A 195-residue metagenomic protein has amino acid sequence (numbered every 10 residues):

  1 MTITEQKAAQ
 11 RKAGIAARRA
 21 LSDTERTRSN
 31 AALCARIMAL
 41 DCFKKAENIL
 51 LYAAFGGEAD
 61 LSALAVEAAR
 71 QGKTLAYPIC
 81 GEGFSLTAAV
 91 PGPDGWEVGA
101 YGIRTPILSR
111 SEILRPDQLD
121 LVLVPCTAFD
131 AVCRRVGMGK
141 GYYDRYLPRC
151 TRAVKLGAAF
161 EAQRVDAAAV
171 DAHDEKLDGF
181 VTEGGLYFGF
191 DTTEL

Functional and structural regions predicted by a protein language model:
M1-E5, A16-D23, Q71, I107-L108 (+3 more regions): Surface-exposed, charge/polar-rich loops and edge strands
T2-Q118: N-terminal active-site beta-alpha-beta segment that forms phosphate/nucleotide-binding and substrate-recognition loops
A53, C126, G184: Glycine-rich, N-terminal phosphate-binding loop of Rossmann-like dinucleotide-binding domains
F55-G57, T127-A131: Short glycine-rich anion-binding loops that position phosphate/pyrophosphate groups of nucleotides and phosphorylated
V66, M138-Y143: Charged helix-capping and loop-helix junction motifs
G83-S85, D120-T127, G139: A short beta-strand-loop-alpha-helix capping motif that often carries His-Thr
